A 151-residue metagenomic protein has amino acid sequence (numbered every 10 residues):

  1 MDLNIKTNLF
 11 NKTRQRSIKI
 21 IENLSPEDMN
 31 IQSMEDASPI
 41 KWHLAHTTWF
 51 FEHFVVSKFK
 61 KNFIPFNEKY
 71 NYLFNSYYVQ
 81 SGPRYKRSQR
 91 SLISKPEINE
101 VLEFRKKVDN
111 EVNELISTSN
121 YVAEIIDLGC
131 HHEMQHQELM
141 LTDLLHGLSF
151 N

Functional and structural regions predicted by a protein language model:
M1-M29: N-terminal regions that are enriched for targeting/export leaders and immediately downstream pro/stem segments
T7, E27-P83, S117-N151: Short, contiguous alpha-helical
I18, E22, N110-N113, L145: Amphipathic, well-packed alpha-helical segments that form the structural scaffold of globular domains
R84-Q89, D109: Residues forming anionic-ligand binding surfaces in small-molecule and nucleic-acid pockets of primarily soluble enzymes
L92-E103: A short, structured beta-strand-centered segment in the mid-to-C-terminal lobe of catalytic cores from group-transfer
F104-N110: Long, non-coiled-coil amphipathic alpha-helical linker/lever segments that couple catalytic cores to other domains
